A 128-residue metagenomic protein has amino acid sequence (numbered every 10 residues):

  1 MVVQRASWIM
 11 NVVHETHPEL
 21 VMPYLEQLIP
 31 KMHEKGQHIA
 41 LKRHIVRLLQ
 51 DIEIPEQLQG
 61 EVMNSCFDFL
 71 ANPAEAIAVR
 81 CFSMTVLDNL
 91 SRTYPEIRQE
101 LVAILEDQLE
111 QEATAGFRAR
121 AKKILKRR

Functional and structural regions predicted by a protein language model:
M1-E15: A positional/architectural concept
V2, L20-L28, L58-S65, V86 (+1 more regions): Structural recognition of alpha-solenoid helical scaffolds
N11, Q50, D88, K122-K126: Structural signature of alpha-helical solenoid repeat scaffolds
H17-V62: Helix-adjacent hinge/juxtasegments
E26-Q37, Q50, N64-E75, A103-A113: HEAT/HEAT-like alpha-solenoid repeats
V102-R128: Eukaryotic acidic, Ser/Thr-rich intrinsically disordered low-complexity regions
